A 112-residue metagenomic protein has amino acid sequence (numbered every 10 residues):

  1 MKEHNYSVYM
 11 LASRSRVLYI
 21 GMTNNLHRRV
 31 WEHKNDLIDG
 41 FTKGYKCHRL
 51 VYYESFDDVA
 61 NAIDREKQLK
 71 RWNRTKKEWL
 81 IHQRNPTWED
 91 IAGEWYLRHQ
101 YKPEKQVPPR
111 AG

Functional and structural regions predicted by a protein language model:
M1-I38, K43-Y53, A60-K67, R84-P86 (+1 more regions): GIY-YIG nuclease catalytic motif and its immediate N-terminal context
G44, Q68-L80: Short arginine-rich
